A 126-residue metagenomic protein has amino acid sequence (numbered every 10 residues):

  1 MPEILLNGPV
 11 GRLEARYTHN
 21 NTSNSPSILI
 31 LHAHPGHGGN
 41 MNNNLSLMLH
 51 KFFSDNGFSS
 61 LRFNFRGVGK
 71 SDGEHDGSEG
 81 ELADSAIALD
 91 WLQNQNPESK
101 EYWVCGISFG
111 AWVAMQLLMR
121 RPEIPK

Functional and structural regions predicted by a protein language model:
M1-P26: N-terminal cap/lid segment of alpha/beta-hydrolase-fold proteins
S25-H34: Short beta-strand element of the alpha/beta-hydrolase
G36-M48: The serine-hydrolase catalytic nucleophile loop
H37-N40, R66-S78: Cap/lid segment of the alpha/beta-hydrolase catalytic domain
M48-D72: Conserved alpha/beta-hydrolase
H75-N96: Alpha/beta-hydrolase active-site loop
C105-A114: Gly/Ala-rich beta-loop-alpha elbow adjacent to hydrolase catalytic centers
E123-K126: A conserved short beta-strand
